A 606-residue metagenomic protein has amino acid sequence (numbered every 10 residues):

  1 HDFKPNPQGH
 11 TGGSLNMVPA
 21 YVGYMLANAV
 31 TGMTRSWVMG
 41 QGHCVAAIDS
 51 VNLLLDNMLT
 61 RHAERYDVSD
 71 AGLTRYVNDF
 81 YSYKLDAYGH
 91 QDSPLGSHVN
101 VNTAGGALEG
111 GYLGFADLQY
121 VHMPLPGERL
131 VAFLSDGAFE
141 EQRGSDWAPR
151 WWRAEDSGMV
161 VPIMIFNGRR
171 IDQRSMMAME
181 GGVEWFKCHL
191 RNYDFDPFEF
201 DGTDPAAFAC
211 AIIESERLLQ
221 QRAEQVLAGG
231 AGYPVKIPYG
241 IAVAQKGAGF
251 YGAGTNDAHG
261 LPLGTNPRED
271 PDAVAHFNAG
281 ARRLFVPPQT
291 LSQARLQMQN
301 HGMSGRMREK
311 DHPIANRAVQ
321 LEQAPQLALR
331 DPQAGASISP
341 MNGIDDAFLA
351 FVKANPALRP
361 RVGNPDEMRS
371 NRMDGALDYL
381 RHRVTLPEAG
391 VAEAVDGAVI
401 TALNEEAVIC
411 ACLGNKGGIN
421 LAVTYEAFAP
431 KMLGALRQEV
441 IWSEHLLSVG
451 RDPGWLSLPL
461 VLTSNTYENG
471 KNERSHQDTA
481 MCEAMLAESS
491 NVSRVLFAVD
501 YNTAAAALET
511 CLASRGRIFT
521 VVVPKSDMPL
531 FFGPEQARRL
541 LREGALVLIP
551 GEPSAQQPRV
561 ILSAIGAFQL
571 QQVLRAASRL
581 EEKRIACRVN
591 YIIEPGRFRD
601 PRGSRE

Functional and structural regions predicted by a protein language model:
H1-G23, A138, V161-I163, N167-N404 (+7 more regions): Conserved acidic/glycine
P5-Q8, G12-E155, D374-A376, E406-N415 (+1 more regions): Cofactor-binding active-site loop characterized by glycine-rich and histidine/acidic residues
M58-L73, W152-I163, N192, L386 (+3 more regions): A glycine-rich helix N-cap at a beta->alpha junction
P94-N100, G105, W151-G181: A short, conserved beta-to-alpha structural element at the edge of catalytic cores that scaffolds binding
H122-P126, R174-R222, A275-Q289, V449-S514 (+2 more regions): Conserved thiamine diphosphate
E141-F166, L436-V440, L446, R515: A short alpha/beta connector and helix-capping loop motif
R306-A334, E444-I561, F568-Q569: Active-site phosphate/pyrophosphate-binding segments
V547-Q557, L562, A577, K583-E606: Generic long, charged, amphipathic alpha-helical segments
